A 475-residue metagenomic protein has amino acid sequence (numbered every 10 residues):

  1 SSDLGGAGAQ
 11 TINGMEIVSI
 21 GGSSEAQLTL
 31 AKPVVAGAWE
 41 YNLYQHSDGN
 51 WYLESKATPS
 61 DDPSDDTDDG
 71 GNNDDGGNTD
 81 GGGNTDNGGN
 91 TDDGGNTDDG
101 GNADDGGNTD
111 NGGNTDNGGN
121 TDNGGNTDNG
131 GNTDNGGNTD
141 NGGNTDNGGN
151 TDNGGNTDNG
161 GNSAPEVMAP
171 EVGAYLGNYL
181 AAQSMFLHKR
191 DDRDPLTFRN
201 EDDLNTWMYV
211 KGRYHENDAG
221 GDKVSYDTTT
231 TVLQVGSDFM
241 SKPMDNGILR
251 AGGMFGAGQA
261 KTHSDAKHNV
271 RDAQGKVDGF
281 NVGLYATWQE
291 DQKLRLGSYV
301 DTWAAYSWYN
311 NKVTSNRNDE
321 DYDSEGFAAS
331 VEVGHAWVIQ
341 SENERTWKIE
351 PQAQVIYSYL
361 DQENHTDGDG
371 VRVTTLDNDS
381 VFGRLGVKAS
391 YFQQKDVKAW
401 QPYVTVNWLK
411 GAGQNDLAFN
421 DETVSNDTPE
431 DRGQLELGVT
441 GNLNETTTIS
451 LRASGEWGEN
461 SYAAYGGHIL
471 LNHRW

Functional and structural regions predicted by a protein language model:
D3-N246: Outer-membrane translocation/initiation segment of Type V secreted surface proteins
A9-Q10, S225, E344-R345, K398 (+1 more regions): Short glycine/proline-enriched turns and hinge-like loops at secondary-structure junctions
N156-S341, A453-S454, E459: Outer membrane beta-barrel translocator domains of Type V secretion systems
N200, S241-D245, E290-L294, W337-N343 (+6 more regions): Outer-membrane beta-barrel strand-turn architecture
T206-M208, L249-G253, V282, L296-A304 (+7 more regions): Transmembrane beta-strands of outer-membrane beta-barrel proteins
V224-T228, H268-Q274, N316-D323, T366-V373 (+2 more regions): Flexible, surface-exposed loop regions and adjacent strand-edge segments of Gram-negative outer-membrane beta-barrel
P243, F280-G283, R372-W475: Outer membrane beta-barrel transmembrane domains
Y322-V338, E342-D416: Detector for outer-membrane/organellar transmembrane beta-barrel domains, recognizing the amphipathic beta-strand
